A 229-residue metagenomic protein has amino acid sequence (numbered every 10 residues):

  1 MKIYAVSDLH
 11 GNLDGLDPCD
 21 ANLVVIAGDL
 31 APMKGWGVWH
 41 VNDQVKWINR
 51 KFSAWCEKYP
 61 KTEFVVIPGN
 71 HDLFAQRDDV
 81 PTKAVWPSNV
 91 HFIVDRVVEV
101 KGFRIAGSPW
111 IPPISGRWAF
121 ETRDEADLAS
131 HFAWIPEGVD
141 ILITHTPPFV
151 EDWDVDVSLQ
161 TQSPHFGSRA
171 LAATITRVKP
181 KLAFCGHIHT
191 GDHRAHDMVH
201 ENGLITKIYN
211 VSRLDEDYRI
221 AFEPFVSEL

Functional and structural regions predicted by a protein language model:
Y4-S7, V24-D29, E63-N70, F92-V94 (+3 more regions): Active-site neighborhood of phospho(di)ester-bond hydrolases with catalytic His/Asp-centered motifs
V6-V100: Core catalytic region of metal-dependent phosphoesterases/phosphodiesterases, especially metallo-beta-lactamase-like
H10-G11, A31, D72-L73, W110-P113 (+3 more regions): Short, solvent-exposed loop/turn segments at secondary-structure junctions
L16, C56, F132-I135, I175: Short hydrophobic patches on amphipathic alpha-helices that form coiled-coil/helix-mediated interaction surfaces
A31, G35-I48, G138-K179: Active-site-proximal segments of metal-dependent phosphoesterases and phosphodiesterases across multiple
V97-K101, A173-R177, H189-L229: Binuclear metal-dependent phosphoesterase catalytic core
F103-I141, Q160-A170: Binuclear metal-dependent hydrolase catalytic cores centered on His/Asp/Glu-rich metal-binding motifs
S115-F120, T146, E151-S158, R194-H196 (+1 more regions): A short secondary-structure junction signal
